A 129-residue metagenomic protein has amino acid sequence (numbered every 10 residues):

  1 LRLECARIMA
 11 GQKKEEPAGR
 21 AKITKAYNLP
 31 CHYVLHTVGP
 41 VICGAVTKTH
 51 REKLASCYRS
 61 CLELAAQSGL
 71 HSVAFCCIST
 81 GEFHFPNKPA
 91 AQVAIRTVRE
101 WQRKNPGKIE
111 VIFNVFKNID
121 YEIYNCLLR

Functional and structural regions predicted by a protein language model:
L1-Q67: Glycine-/small-residue-enriched capping loops at alpha/beta junctions
I42-R129: Phosphate/ribose-phosphate-bearing ligand recognition and processing surfaces, centered on ADP-ribose/NAD(+/P+) systems
